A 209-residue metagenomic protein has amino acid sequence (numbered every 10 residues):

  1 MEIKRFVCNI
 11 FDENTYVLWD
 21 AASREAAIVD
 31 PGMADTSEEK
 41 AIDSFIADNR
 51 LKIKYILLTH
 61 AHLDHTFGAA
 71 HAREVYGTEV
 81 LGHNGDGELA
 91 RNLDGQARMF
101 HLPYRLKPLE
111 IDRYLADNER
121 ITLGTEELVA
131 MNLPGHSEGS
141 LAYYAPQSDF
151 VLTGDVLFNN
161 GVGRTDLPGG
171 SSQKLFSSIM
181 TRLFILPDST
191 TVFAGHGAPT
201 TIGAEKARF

Functional and structural regions predicted by a protein language model:
M1-N49, A142-T153: Conserved beta-strand hairpin/beta-sheet module of binuclear metal-dependent hydrolase folds, prominently
F6-C8, Y104, E110-D112, N132-P134: Short Gly/Pro-enriched turn/cap motifs at secondary-structure boundaries
L18, T59, L133: Conserved S/T- and glycine-rich ATP-binding loop of Class I adenylate-forming
S23-R24, K52, E110, D188: Short loop/turn motifs at secondary-structure junctions
R24, M33-A34, Q96-R98, R120 (+1 more regions): Metallo-beta-lactamase
M33-T122, R208: Active-site HxH/HxHxD metal-binding segment of metal-dependent hydrolases
